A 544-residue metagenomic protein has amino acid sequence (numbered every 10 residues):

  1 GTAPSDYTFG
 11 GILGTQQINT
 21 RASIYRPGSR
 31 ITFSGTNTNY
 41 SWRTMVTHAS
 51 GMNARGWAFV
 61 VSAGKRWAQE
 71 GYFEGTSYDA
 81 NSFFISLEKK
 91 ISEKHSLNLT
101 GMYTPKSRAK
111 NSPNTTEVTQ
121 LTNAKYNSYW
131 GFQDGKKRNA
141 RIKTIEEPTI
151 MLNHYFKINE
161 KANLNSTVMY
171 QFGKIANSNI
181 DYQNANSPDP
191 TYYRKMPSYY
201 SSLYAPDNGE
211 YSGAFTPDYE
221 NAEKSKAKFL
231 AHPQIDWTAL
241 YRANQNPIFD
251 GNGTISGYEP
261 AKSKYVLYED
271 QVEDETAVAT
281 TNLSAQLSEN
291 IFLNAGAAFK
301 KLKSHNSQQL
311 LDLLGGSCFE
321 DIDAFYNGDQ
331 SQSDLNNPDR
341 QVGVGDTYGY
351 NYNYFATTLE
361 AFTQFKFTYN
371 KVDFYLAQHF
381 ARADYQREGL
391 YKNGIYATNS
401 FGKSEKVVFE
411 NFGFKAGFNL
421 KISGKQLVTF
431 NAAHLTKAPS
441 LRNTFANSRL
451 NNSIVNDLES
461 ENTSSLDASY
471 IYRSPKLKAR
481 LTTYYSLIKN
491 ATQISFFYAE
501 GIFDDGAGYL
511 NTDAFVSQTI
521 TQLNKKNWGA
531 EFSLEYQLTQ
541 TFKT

Functional and structural regions predicted by a protein language model:
S5, G14-G51, A63-G75: Short strand-turn segments of transmembrane beta-barrel domains in outer membranes, especially the first one or two
P27, R55-F59, K94-L99, K161-L164 (+5 more regions): Repeated loop/turn-to-beta-strand initiation elements of outer-membrane beta-barrel proteins
F33-N39, K65-Q69, Y103-S107, Y170-K174 (+9 more regions): Transmembrane beta-strands of outer-membrane beta-barrel pores
S34-W42, R66-S92, N127-Y155, N177 (+8 more regions): Outer-membrane beta-barrel proteins
E88, S96-N153, A176-Y268, G328-V342: Acidic/polar loop-and-plug regions of large Gram-negative outer-membrane beta-barrel proteins
S107, P113-N114, V118, Q332 (+5 more regions): Surface-exposed extracellular loop regions of Gram-negative outer-membrane beta-barrel proteins, predominantly
V266, F292-S423, F445: Signature of Gram-negative outer-membrane beta-barrel scaffolds
K371, Y485-L487, D505, Y509-T544: Gram-negative outer-membrane beta-barrel transporters
